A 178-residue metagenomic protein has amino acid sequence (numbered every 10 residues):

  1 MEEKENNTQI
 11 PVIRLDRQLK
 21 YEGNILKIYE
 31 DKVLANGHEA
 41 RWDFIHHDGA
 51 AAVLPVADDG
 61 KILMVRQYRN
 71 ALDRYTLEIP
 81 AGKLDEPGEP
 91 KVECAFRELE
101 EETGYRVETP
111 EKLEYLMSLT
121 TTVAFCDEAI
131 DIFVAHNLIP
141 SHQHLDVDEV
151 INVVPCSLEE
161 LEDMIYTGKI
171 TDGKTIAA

Functional and structural regions predicted by a protein language model:
E2, T8, W42-H47, A51-R97 (+2 more regions): Conserved Nudix-box catalytic region and its N-terminal flanking loop in Nudix hydrolases and closely related
E2-R14, Y75, Y115, A124-C126 (+2 more regions): Nudix hydrolase/Nudix homology domain
V12-A52, A57-D59: Acidic, metal-coordinating catalytic segment for phosphate/diphosphate chemistry, firing primarily on the Nudix
Y21-G23, I28, H46-H47, N70 (+8 more regions): Generic structural "secondary-structure junction" signal
E30-K32, P55, V134-H136, P155-S157: Short, well-ordered beta-strand micro-motif
D48, A57-D58, R69, E78 (+1 more regions): Active-site segment of metal-dependent pyrophosphate-handling enzymes, primarily the Nudix hydrolase catalytic core
E89, Y105-E108, I170: Helix N-cap/coil-helix junction residues
E93-R97, E101, D131, E159: Internal, well-ordered alpha-helical scaffold/interface segments that support domain packing or protein-protein contacts
